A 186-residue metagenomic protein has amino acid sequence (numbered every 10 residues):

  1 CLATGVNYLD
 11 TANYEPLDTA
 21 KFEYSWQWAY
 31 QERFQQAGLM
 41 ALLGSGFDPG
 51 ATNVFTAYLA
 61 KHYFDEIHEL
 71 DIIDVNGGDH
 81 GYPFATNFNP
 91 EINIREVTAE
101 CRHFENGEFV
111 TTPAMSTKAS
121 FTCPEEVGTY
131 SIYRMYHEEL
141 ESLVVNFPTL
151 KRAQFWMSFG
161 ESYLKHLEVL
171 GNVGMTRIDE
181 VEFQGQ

Functional and structural regions predicted by a protein language model:
L2-V6, T11-L39: Rossmann-fold NAD(P)-binding glycine/threonine-rich loop
N7, M40-A41, K151-Q154: Conserved beta-strand segments of alpha/beta enzyme cores
K21-A29, V54-T56, H166-E168: Short secondary-structure transition/capping segments
Y24, P49, N53, Y133-H137: Short-chain dehydrogenase/reductase
Y30-G77: Adenosine-phosphate binding glycine-rich loop
H62-Q186: C-terminal catalytic/substrate-binding lobe primarily of soluble NAD(P)-dependent oxidoreductases
